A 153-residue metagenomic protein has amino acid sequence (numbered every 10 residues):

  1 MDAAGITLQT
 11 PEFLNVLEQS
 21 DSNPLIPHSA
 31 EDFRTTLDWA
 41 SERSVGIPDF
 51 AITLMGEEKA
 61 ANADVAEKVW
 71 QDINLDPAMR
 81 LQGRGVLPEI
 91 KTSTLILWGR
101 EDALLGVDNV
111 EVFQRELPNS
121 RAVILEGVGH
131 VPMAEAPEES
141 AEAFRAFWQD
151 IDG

Functional and structural regions predicted by a protein language model:
M1-S29: Flexible "cap/lid" loop of the alpha/beta hydrolase fold
T7, A103-L104, V131-E135: A short, basic/aromatic alpha-helical/loop segment that forms part of the nucleotidyl-sugar donor-binding site
Q9-L14, A51, D108-N109, E135-P137: Short aromatic-enriched loop/helix-cap "lid" or pocket-rim segments at secondary-structure transitions that line
D32-T35, G56-G85, E89: Hydrophobic, aromatic-rich cap/lid helix
P77, E101-L105: Acidic catalytic loop of the alpha/beta-hydrolase fold
G83, T92, G106-R115: Short alpha-helix in the alpha/beta-hydrolase fold that links the catalytic acid
I90, I96-W98, D102: Short beta-strand/loop motif that positions the catalytic acidic residue of the alpha/beta-hydrolase fold
N119-G153: Catalytic active-site module of serine/aspartate enzymes centered on a nucleophile-bearing elbow/loop
